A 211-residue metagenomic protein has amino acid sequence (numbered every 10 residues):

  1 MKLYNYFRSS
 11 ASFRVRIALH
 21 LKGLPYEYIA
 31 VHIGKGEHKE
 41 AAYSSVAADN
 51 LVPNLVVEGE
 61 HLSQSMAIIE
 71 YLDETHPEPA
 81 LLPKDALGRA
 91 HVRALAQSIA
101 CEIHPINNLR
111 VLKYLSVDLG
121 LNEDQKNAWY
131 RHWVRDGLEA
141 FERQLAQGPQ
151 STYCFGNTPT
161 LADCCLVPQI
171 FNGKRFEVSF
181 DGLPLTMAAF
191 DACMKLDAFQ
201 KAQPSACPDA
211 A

Functional and structural regions predicted by a protein language model:
M1-K126: GST-like domain detector, emphasizing the conserved glutathione-binding G-site in the N-terminal thioredoxin-like
F13, G36, F190, A210-A211: Generic structural signal for helix capping and beta-alpha/helix-loop junctions
Y28, G182, A202-Q203: A generic structural-conservation signal
I33-G34, M187, C207-P208: Conserved beta-strand edge residues that scaffold enzyme active sites
A67, A86-L87, T158-T160, L185 (+1 more regions): Short capping/connector residues at structural and topological boundaries
C101-K195: GST-like fold's C-terminal all-alpha helical module
F199-A211: Terminal-tail/helix-coil boundary detector
